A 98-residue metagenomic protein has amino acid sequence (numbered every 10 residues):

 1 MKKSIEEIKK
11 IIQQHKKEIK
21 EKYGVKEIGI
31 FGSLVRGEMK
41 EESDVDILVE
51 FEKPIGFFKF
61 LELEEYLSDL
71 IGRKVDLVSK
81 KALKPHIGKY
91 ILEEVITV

Functional and structural regions predicted by a protein language model:
M1-E27, V35-E41, E52-V98: Catalytic core of pol beta-like nucleotidyltransferases
I30: Conserved histidines in hydrophobic membrane contexts and catalytic metal-binding motifs
S43-V45: Change "...and in nucleic-acid phosphodiester-cleaving endonucleases..." to "...and in nucleic-acid processing enzymes
L48-E50: Short hydrophobic/aromatic beta-strand micro-patches that form the beta-sheet surface supporting nucleotide- or nucleic
